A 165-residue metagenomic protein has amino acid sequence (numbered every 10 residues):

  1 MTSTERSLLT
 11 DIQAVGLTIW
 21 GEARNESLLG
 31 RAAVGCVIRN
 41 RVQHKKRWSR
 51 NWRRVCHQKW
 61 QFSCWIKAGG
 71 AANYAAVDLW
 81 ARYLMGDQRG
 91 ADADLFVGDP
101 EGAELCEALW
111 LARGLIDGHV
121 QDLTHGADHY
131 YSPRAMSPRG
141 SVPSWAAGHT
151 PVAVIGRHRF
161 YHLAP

Functional and structural regions predicted by a protein language model:
T2-P165: Bacterial extracytoplasmic/cell-wall-associated proteins, especially those involved in peptidoglycan
